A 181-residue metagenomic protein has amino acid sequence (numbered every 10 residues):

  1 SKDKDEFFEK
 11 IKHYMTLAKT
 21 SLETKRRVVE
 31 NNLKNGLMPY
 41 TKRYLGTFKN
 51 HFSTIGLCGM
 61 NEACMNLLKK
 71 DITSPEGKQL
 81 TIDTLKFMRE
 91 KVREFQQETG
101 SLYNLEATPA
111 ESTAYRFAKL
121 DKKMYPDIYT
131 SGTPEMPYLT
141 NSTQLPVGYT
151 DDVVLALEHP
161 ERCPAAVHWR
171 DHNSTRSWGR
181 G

Functional and structural regions predicted by a protein language model:
S1-C58, E62-N66, H172-G181: Structured mid-domain segments that build the active-site/substrate or prosthetic-cofactor binding neighborhood
K2-D3, K70, S74-E76: Short beta-alpha connecting loops at secondary-structure transitions that line or flank enzyme active sites
S21-R27, E90-G100: Flexible helix-coil linker/hinge segments at domain or subdomain boundaries
N31-L45, D83-L85, S101-F117: A glycine-rich phosphate-binding loop feature that marks nucleotide/adenosyl-phosphate handling sites
F52, G100-L102, A110, H168-D171: Active-site lining segments that contact anionic ligands and/or coordinate catalytic metals
T73-V92: Short secondary-structure subsegments characteristic of cysteine-rich extracellular domains
T113-Y115, D121-G181: Catalytic alpha/beta core of large soluble enzyme barrels
